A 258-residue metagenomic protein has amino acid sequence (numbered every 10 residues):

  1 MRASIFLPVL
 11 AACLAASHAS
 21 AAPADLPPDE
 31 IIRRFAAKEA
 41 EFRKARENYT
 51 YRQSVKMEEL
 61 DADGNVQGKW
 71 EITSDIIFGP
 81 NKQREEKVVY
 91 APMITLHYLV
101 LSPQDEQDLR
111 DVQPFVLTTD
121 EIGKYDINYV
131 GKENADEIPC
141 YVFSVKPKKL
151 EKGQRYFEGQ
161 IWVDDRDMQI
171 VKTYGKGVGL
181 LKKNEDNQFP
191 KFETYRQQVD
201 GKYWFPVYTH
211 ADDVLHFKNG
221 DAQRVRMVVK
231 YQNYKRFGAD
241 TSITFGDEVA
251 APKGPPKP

Functional and structural regions predicted by a protein language model:
S4-S17: Bacterial N-terminal signal peptides
A21-E158, D165-V171, K176-P190, Q198-G201 (+2 more regions): Structured extracytoplasmic
